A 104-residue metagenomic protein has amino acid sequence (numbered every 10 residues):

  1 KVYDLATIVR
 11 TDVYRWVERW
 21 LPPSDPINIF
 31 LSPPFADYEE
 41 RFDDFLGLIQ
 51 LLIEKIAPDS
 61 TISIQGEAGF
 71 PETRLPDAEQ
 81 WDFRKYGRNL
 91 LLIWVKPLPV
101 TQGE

Functional and structural regions predicted by a protein language model:
K1-E104: Class I S-adenosyl-L-methionine-dependent methyltransferase catalytic core
